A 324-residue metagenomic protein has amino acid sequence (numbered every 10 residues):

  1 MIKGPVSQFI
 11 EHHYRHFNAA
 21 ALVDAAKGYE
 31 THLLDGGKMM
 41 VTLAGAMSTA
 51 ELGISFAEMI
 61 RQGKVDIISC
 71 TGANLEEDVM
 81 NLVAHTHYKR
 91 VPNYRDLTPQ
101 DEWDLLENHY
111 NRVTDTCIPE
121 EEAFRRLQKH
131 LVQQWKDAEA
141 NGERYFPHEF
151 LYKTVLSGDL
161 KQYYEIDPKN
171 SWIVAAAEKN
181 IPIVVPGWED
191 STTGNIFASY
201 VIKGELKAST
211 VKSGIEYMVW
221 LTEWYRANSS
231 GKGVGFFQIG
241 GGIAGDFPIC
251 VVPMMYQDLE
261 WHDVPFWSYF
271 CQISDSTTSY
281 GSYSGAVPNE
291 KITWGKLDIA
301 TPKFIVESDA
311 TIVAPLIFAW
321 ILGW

Functional and structural regions predicted by a protein language model:
M1-A26, E30-L33: N-terminal glycine-rich anion-binding loop in soluble enzyme alpha/beta folds
V6, F17-A20, I243, C250 (+1 more regions): C-terminal functional extensions of proteins
A25-M39, A175-K179, E223-G233: Glycine-rich phosphate/diphosphate-binding loops that line cofactor/substrate pockets in enzymes
M39-S48, I68, V184-W188, L206-Y283: Glycine-rich anion-binding loop/nest that anchors nucleotide
E51-I54, V79-H85, N195-S199, P248-V252 (+1 more regions): Short acidic, glycine/serine/threonine-rich loops at helix termini
S55-V65, L82-N93, V201, V252-W261 (+1 more regions): A glycine- and small-aliphatic-rich helix-loop capping segment at beta-alpha/alpha-beta transitions that lines
I60-L127: A generic, well-ordered mixed alpha/beta core segment in the N-terminal half of proteins
D101-T192: Ligand-binding beta-strand-loop-alpha-helix segment within the catalytic cores of soluble metabolic enzymes
